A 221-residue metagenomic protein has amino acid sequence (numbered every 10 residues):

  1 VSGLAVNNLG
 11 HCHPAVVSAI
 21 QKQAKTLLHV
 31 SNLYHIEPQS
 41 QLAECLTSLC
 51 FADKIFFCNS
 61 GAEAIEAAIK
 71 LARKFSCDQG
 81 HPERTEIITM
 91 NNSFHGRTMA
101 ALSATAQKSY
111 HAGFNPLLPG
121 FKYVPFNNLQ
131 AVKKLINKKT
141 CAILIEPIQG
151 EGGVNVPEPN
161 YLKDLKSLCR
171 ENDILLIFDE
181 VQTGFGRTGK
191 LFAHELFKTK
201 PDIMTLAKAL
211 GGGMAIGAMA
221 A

Functional and structural regions predicted by a protein language model:
V1-A221: Conserved N-terminal phosphate-binding loop of PLP-dependent enzymes in the Aspartate aminotransferase
